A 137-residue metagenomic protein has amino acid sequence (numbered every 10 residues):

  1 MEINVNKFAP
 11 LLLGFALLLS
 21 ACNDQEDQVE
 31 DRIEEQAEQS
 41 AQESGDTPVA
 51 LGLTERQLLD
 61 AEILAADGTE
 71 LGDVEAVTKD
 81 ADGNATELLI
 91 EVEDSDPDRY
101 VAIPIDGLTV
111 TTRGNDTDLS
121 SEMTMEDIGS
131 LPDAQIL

Functional and structural regions predicted by a protein language model:
E2-G14, C22-L137: Peripheral interaction segments used for macromolecular assembly
